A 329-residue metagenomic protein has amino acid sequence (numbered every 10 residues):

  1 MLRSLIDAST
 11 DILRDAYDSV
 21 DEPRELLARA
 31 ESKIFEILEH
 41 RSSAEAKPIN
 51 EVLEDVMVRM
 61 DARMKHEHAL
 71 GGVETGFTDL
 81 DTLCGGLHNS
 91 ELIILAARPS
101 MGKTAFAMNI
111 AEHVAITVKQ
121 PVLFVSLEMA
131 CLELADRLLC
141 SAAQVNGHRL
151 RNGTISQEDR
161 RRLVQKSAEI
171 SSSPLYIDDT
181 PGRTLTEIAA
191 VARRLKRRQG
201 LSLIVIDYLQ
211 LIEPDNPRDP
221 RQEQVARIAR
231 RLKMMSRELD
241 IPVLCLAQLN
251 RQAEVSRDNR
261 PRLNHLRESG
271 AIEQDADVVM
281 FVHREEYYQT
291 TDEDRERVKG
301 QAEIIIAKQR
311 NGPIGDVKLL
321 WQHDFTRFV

Functional and structural regions predicted by a protein language model:
M1-H66, M101, Q120, A143-Q144 (+1 more regions): Short, small/acidic-rich helices and loops at N termini and domain boundaries of DNA replication/processing enzymes
M57-D81: N-terminal pre-Walker A segment at the start of P-loop NTPase domains
G72-V73, C84-S90: Phosphate-binding P-loop
T82, N109, H113-G200, P214 (+1 more regions): Cytosolic-facing regulatory segments adjacent to core modules
H88-I93, Q120: Pre-Walker A (Motif I) flank of P-loop NTPase domains
T104: Walker A/P-loop
T186-L201, R230-L239, Q252-V329: C-terminal regions of RecA-like/P-loop NTPase motor modules
L201-C245: Helical hairpin unit composed of two closely spaced alpha helices linked by a short loop
